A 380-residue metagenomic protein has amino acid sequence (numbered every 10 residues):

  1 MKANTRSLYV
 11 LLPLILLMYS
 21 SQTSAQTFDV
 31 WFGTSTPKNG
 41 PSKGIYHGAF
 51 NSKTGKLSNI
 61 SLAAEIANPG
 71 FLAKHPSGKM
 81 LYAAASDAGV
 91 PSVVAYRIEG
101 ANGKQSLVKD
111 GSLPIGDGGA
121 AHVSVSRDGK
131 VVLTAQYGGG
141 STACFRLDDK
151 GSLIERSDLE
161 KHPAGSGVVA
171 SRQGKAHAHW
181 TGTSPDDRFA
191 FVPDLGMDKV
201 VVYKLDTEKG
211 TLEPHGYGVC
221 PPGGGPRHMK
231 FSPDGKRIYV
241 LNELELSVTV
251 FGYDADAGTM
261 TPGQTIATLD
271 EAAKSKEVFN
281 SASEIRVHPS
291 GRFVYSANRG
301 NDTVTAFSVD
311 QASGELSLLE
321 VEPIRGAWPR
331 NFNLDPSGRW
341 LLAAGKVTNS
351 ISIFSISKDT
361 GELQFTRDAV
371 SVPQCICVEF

Functional and structural regions predicted by a protein language model:
S35-P37, S86-A88, Y137, L147 (+7 more regions): Short loop/turn segments immediately following the C-termini of beta-strands
N39-S42, I66-S77, G116-R127, P163-D187 (+4 more regions): Beta-rich, blade/repeat-based domains predominating in secreted/periplasmic proteins but also intracellular
A49-G55, Y96-K104, F145-I154, Y203-T211 (+3 more regions): Short loop/turn segments immediately following beta-strands, especially the blade-tip and inter-blade linker loops
S58-A64, V108-L113, S166-S171, E213-V219 (+4 more regions): A short beta-strand motif characteristic of beta-propeller blades
S58-G129: Blade-loop segments of beta-propeller domains
Q105-W180: Asp-box/WD-like beta-propeller blade repeats and closely related beta-sheet repeat scaffolds
